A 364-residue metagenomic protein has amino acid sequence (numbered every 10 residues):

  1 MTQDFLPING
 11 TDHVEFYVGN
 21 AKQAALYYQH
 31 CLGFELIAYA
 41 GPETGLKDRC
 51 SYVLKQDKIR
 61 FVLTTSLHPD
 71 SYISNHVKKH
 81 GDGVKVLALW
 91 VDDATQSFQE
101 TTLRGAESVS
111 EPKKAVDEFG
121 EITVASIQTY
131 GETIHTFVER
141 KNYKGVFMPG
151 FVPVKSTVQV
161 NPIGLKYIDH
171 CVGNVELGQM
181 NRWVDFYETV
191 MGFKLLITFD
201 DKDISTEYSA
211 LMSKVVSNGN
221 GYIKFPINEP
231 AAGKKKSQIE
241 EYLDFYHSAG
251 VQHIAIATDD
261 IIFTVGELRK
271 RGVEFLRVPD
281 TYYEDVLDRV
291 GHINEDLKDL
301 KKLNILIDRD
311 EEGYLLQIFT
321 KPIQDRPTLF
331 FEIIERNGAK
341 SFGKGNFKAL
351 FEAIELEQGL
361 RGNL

Functional and structural regions predicted by a protein language model:
M1-K22, V84-L87, K144-V184, H247-I256 (+2 more regions): N-terminal beta-strand motif that seeds the catalytic metal site of vicinal oxygen chelate
L6-N9, E15-R60, L103, K113-E118 (+6 more regions): Core segments of cupin and vicinal oxygen chelate
N9-G19, Y52-V53, Y72-T101, S126-I127 (+5 more regions): Vicinal oxygen chelate
D12, L32-A38, C50-Y52, F61-D92 (+1 more regions): General structural concept
T65, D82-L87, V91, Q96-E207 (+3 more regions): Extended catalytic-interface subdomain
N220-I239, H247: Active-site-adjacent "gating/activation" loops or surface patches in catalytic cores
I223-F225, H247-I323, L329-R336: Long compositionally biased, domain-poor regions of proteins
E311-L315, P327-N337, S341-L350, I354-L364: Long, C-terminal catalytic modules of enzymes
